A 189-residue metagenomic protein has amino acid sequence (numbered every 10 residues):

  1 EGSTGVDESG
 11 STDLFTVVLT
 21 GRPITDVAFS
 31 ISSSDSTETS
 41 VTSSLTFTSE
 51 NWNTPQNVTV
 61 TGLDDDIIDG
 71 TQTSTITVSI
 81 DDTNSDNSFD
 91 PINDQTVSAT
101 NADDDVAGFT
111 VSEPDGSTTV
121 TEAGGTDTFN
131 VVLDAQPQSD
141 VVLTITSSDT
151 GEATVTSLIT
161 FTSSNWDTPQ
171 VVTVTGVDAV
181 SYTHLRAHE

Functional and structural regions predicted by a protein language model:
E1-T16, S44-S49, D105-N130, L158-S163: Beta-sheet-dominated interaction scaffolds and their linkers
V17, G21, S49, T59-D69 (+2 more regions): Extracellular/luminal low-complexity segments enriched in Ser/Thr/Pro
T20-T37, D81, D134-G151: Short acidic, flexible loop segments centered on an aromatic residue
S32-L63, T83, T146-V177: Extracellular beta-sheet repeat scaffolds used for adhesion and glycan interaction
T73-T75: Short, conserved beta-strand segments of beta-strand-rich sandwich/propeller modules, principally
T83-V106: Terminal edge beta-strands and adjacent linker/stalk segments of extracellular immunoglobulin-superfamily beta-sandwich
T183-E189: Conserved small/polar residues in nucleotide/adenosyl-binding loops
